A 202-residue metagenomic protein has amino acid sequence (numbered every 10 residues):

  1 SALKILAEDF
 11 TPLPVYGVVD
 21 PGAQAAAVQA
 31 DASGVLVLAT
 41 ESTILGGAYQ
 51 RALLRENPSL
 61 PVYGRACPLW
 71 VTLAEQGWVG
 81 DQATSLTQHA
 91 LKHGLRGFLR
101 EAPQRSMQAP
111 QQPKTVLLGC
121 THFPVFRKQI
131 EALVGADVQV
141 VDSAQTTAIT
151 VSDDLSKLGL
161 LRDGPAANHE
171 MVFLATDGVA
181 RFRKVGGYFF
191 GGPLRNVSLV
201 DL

Functional and structural regions predicted by a protein language model:
S1-L202: Non-catalytic structural scaffold of enzyme domains
